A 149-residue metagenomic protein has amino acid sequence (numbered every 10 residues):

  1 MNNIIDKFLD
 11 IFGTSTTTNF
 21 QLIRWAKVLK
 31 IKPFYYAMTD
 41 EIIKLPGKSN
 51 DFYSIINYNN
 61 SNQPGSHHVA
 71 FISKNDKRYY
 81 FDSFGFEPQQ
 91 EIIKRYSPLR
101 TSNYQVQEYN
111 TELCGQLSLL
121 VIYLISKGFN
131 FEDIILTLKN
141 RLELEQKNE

Functional and structural regions predicted by a protein language model:
M1-V69, K74-R78: Cysteine protease catalytic domains with a Cys-His-Asp triad
F12, K30, S97, K127-G128 (+1 more regions): Short, flexible coil/linker elements and helix-boundary hinge sites characteristic of intrinsically disordered
T14-T18, T39, T101, T111 (+1 more regions): Residue-identity detector for threonine
T18, M38, Q89-Q90, N130: Helix N-terminus capping/helix-initiation residues
Y36, K44, T101-Y104, L136 (+2 more regions): Hydrophobic transmembrane signal anchors and adjacent membrane-proximal interface regions, especially in viral
F52-I125: Cysteine protease-like catalytic core of ubiquitin/ubiquitin-like
N110-E149: Active-site or metal-binding loop neighborhoods of secreted/extracellular toxin and effector enzymes
